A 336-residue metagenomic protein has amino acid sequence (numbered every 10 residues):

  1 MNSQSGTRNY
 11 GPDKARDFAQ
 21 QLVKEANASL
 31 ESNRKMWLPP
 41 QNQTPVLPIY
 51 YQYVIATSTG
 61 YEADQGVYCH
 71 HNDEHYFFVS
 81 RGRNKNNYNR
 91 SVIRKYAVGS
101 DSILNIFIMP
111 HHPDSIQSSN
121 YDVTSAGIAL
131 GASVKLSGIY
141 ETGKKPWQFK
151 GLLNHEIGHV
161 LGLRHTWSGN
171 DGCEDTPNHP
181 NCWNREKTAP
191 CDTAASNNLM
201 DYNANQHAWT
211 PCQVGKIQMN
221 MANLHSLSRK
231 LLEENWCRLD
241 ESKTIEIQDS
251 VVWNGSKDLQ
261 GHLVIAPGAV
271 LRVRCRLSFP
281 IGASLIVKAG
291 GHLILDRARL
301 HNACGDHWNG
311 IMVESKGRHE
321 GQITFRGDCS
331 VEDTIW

Functional and structural regions predicted by a protein language model:
M1-A97: Propeptide-to-catalytic entry region of secreted or membrane-anchored zinc metalloproteases
D17-K24, A28, G151, N198 (+2 more regions): Solvent-exposed, polar/charged alpha-helical surfaces in well-ordered, non-transmembrane soluble domains, broadly
K24-K35, H159-T166, A222, S226: Sec-exported extracytoplasmic/periplasmic mature domains
R81-S168: Active-site-proximal segment of zinc-dependent metalloprotease catalytic domains
V134, G138-P211: The catalytic-center signature of Zn2+-dependent metalloproteases
C212-S242: Pan-zinc metallopeptidase signature
Q248-W336: Extracellular beta-helix/beta-solenoid repeat scaffolds
